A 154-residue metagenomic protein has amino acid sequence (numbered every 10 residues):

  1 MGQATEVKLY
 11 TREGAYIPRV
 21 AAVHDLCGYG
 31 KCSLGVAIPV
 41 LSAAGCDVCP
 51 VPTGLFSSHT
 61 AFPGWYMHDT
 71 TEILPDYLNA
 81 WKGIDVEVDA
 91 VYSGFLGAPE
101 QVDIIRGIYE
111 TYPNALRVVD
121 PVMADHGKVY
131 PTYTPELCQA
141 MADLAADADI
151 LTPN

Functional and structural regions predicted by a protein language model:
G2-A90: Small-residue (G/A/S/T)-rich helix-start motifs and N-terminal tracts that mark the onset
S93-G94, A98-N154: Conserved beta-alpha-beta core of the PfkB/ribokinase-like small-molecule kinase fold
